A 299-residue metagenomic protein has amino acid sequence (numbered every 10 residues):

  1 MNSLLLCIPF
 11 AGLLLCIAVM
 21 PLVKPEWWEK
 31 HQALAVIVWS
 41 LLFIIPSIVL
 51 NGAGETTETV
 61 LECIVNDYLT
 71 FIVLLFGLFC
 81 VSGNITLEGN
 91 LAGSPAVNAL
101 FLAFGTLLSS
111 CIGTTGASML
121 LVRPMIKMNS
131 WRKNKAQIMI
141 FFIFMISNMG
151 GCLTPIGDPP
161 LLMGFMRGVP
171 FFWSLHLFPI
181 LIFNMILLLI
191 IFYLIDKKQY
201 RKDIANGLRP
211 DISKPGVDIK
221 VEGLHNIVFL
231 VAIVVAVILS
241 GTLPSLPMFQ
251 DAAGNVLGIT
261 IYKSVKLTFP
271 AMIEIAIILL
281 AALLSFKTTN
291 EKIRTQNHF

Functional and structural regions predicted by a protein language model:
M1-L6, W27-A35, T56-L69, F171-I180 (+2 more regions): Interfacial loop-to-helix junctions that mark the boundaries of transmembrane helices in multi-pass membrane
P9-M20, W39-L50, L75-G83, I182-L194 (+2 more regions): Hydrophobic core segments of alpha-helical transmembrane domains in multi-pass membrane transport and ion-translocation
L15-W28, L78-G93, I126-N129, F192-K198 (+1 more regions): C-terminal ends of transmembrane helices
P25, I44-D67, F76-S94, L107-L120: Transmembrane alpha-helix boundary signature
E29-S40, V65, L69, L91-A103 (+2 more regions): Cytoplasmic-side transmembrane-helix entry/capping segments in multi-pass membrane proteins
A96-G150: Hydrophobic transmembrane alpha-helices that form the pore/transport pathway of multi-pass ion and small-solute
N134, L153-T154, F172-V221: Juxtamembrane and boundary regions of transmembrane helices in multi-pass small-molecule transporters and channels
L230-F299: Transmembrane helical segments that form the transport core of multi-pass membrane transport proteins
